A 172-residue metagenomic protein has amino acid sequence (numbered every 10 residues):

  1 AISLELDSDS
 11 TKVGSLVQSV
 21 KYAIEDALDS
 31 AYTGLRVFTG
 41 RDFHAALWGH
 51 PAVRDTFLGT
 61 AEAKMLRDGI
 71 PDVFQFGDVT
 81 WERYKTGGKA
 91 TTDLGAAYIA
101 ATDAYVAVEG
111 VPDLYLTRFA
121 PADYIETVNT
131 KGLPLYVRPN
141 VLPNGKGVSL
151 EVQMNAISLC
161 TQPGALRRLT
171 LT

Functional and structural regions predicted by a protein language model:
A1-L66: Extended, solvent-exposed, turn-rich assembly/linker loops in the middle of proteins
G59-T172: Sequence/fold signature of self-assembling virion shell proteins
